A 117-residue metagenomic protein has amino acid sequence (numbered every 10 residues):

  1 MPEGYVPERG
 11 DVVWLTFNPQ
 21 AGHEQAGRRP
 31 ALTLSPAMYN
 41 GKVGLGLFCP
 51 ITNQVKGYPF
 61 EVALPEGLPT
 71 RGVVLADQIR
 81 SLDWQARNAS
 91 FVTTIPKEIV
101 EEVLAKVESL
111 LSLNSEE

Functional and structural regions predicted by a protein language model:
M1-E117: Conserved functional hotspots at enzyme active or ligand-binding sites that engage polyanionic ligands
